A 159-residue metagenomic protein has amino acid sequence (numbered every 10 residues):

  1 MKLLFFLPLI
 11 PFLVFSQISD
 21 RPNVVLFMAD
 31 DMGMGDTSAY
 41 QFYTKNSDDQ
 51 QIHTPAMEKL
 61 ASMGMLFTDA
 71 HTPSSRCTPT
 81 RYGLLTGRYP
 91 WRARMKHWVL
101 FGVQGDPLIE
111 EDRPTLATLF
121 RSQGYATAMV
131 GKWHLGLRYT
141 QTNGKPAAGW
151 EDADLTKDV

Functional and structural regions predicted by a protein language model:
M1-D20: Bacterial Sec-dependent N-terminal signal peptides
F15-V159: Formylglycine-dependent sulfatase
